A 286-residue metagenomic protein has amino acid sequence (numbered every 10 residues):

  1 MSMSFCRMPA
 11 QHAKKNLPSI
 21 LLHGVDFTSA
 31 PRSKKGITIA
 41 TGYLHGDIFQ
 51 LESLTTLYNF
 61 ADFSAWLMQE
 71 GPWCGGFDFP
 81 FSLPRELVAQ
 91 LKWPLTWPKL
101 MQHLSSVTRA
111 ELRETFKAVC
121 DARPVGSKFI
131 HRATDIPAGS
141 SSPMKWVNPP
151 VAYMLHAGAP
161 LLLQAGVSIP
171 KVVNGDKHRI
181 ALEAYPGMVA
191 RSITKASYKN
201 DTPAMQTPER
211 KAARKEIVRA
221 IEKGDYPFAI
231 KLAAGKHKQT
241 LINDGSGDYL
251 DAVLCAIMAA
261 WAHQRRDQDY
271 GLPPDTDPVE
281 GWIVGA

Functional and structural regions predicted by a protein language model:
F5-A286: RNase H-like (RuvC/DEDD) metal-dependent nuclease/polynucleotide-processing core
